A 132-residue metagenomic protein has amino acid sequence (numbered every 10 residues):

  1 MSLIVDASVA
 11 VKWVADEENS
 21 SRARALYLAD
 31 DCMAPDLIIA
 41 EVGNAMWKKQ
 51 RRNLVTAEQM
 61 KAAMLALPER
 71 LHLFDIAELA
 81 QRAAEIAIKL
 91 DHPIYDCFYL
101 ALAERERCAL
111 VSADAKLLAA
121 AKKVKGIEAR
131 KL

Functional and structural regions predicted by a protein language model:
M1-L37, K49-K61, K125: Short, well-structured N-terminal submotif of metal-dependent ribonuclease cores
M1-S2, P35, H92, L100-L132: Acidic, PIN/NYN-like endoribonuclease modules and their adjacent C-terminal/linker elements
D16, A62, R70-A77, S112-L118 (+1 more regions): Contiguous, function-dense segments enriched for cysteine-driven chemistry and partner/ligand-binding capacity
R22, E41, A119-A120: Phosphate- and divalent-cation-binding pockets in alpha/beta enzyme and binding domains that engage nucleotide-derived
A29-D30, L67-R70, E106, V124: Structured helix-beta-strand junction loops
D36-L37, Q59-K89, A101: Acidic catalytic patch
N44-R51, E104-R105: Short glycine/serine- and small hydrophobic-enriched flexible loop segments
C97: N-terminal active-site wall of soluble small-molecule enzyme domains
